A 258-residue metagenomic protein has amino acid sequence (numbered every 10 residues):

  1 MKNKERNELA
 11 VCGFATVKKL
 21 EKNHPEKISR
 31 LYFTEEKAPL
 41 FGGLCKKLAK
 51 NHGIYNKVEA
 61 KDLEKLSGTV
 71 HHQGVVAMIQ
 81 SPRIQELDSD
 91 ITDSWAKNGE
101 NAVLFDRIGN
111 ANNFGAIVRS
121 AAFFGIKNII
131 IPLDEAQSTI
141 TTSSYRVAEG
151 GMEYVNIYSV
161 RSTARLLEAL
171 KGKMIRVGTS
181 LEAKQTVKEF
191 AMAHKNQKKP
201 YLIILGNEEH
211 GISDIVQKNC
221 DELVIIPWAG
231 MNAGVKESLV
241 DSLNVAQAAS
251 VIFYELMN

Functional and structural regions predicted by a protein language model:
M1-D93: N-terminal positively charged helical leader segments and presequences
A15, E26, F33, T92-K188: RNA substrate-binding interface of SAM-dependent RNA methyltransferases
K18, S29, S143-G151, D214-N258: Structured adenosyl-cofactor binding patch, chiefly the S-adenosyl-L-methionine
L40-F41, A136-S143, H210-N219: Short, glycine/polar-rich helix-capping loops at beta-to-alpha or helix-loop-helix junctions that flank or form
E59, D106, P132-L133, R161 (+1 more regions): Short beta->alpha connector loops at strand-helix junctions that form conserved, small/polar/Pro-enriched
K61-L66, R83-Q85, T163-L167, K184-T186 (+1 more regions): A short acidic, often aromatic-flanked loop/helix-cap motif at beta-alpha or helix-coil junctions that lines enzyme
Q73-V75, R146-G150, A193-Q197: Short, hinge-like loop/turn segments at secondary-structure boundaries
R176-D241: Active-site/ligand-binding-proximal alpha/beta "capping" segment
